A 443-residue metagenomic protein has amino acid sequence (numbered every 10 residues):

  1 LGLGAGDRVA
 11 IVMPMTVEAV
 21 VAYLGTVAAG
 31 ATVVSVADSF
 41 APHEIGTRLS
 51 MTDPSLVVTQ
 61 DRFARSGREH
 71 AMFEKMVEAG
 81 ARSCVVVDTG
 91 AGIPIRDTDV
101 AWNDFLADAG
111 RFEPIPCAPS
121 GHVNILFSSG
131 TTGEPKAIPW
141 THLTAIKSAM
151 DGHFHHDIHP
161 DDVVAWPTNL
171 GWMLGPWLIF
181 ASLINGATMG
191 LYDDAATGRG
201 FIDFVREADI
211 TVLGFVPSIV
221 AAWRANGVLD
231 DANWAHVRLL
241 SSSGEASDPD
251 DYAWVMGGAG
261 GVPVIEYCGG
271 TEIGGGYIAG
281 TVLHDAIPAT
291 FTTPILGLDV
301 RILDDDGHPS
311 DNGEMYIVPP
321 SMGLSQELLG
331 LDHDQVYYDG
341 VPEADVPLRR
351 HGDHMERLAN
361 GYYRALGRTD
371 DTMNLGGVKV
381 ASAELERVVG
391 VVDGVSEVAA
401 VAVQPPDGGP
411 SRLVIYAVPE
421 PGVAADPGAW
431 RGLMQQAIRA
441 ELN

Functional and structural regions predicted by a protein language model:
L1, A28-D104, V216-P217, P421 (+1 more regions): Structural core segment of the AMP-binding/adenylate-forming
L1-F40, E44-G46, V163-N169, K379: Conserved AMP-binding/adenylate-forming
F40-R62, M76, L213, V346-L442: AMP-binding/adenylate-forming catalytic core of the ANL superfamily
C84-V86, T98-F127, E134, S148 (+1 more regions): Conserved pre-ATP/AMP-binding loop-to-beta segment of ANL
I146-V163, G171-T211, N226: Conserved AMP-binding/adenylation subdomain of ANL enzymes
I184-A187, I210-G214, R224-A286, D299: Gly/Ser/Thr-rich phosphate-binding loop
D299-L324, R357-N360, G408, A424-R431: Conserved beta-loop-beta connector loops within the AMP-binding
H308-P342, Y362, V380-A381: Conserved ATP/PPi-binding loop(s) of AMP-dependent carboxylate-activating enzymes
